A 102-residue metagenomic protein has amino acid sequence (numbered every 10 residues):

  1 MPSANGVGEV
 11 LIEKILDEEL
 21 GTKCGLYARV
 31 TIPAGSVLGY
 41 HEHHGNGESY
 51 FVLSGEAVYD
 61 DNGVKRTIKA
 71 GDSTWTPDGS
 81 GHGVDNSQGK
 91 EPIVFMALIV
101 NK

Functional and structural regions predicted by a protein language model:
M1-C24, G39: A short, N-terminal "cap"/entry segment at the start of jelly-roll beta-barrel domains of the cupin/DSBH fold
T22, V58, G79-K102: Ligand-binding loop in jelly-roll beta-barrel domains
V37-L38, G55-D60: Short beta-strand segments in beta-sandwich/barrel cores
L38-H43, D85-S87: Short histidine-centered beta-strand/loop micro-motifs that create catalytic or ligand/metal-coordination sites
G45-A57: Glycine- and acidic-residue-biased ligand/ion/polar-headgroup-sensing regions
G63-G79: Short acidic-glycine-tyrosine-enriched beta hairpin
